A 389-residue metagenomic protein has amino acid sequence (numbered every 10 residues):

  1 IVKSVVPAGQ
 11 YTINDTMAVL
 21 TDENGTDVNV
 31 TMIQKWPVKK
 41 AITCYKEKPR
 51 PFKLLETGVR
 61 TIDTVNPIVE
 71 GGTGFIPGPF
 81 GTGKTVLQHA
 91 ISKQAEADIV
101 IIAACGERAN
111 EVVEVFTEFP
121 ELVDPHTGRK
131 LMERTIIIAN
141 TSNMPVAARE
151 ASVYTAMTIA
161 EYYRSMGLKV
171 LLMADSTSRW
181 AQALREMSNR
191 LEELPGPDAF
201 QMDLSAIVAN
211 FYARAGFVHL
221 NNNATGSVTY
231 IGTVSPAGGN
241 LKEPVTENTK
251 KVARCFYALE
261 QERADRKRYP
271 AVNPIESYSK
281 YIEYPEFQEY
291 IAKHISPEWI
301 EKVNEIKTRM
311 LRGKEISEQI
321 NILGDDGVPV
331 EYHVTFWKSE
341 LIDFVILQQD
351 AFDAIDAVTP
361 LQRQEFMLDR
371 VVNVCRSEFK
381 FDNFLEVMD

Functional and structural regions predicted by a protein language model:
I1-T57: Acidic-enriched and Gly/Ser
V6, R60, A148: Gly/Ser-rich catalytic serine loop of serine hydrolases
P51-G71: Pre-Walker A (pre-P-loop) alpha-helix and adjacent loop at the N terminus of AAA/AAA+ ATPase modules, a conserved
T64-N66, G71-M388: P-loop NTPase catalytic core
